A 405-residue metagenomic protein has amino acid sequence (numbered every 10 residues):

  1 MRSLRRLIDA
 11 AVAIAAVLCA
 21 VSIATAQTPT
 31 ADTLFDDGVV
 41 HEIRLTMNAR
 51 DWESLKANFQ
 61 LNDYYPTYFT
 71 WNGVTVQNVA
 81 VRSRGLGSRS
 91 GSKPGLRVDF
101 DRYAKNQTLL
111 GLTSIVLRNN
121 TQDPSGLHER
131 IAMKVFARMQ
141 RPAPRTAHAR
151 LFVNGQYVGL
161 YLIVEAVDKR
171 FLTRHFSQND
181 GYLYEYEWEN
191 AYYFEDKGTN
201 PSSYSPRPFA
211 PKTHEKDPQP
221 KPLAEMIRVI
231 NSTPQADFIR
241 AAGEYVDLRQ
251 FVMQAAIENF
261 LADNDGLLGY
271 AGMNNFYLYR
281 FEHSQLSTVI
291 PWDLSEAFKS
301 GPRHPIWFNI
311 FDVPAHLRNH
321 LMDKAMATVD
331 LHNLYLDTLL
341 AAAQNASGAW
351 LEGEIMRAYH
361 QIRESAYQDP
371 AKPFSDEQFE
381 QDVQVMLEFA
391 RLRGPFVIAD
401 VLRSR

Functional and structural regions predicted by a protein language model:
M1-R5: N-terminal secretory signal peptides that target proteins for export/translocation
R6-L7, E380: Intrinsically disordered, low-complexity peptide-like regions
D9-S22: Bacterial N-terminal signal peptides
T25-R405: Phosphate/dinucleotide-binding and metal-coordinating scaffold of catalytic cores in nucleotide-dependent enzymes
